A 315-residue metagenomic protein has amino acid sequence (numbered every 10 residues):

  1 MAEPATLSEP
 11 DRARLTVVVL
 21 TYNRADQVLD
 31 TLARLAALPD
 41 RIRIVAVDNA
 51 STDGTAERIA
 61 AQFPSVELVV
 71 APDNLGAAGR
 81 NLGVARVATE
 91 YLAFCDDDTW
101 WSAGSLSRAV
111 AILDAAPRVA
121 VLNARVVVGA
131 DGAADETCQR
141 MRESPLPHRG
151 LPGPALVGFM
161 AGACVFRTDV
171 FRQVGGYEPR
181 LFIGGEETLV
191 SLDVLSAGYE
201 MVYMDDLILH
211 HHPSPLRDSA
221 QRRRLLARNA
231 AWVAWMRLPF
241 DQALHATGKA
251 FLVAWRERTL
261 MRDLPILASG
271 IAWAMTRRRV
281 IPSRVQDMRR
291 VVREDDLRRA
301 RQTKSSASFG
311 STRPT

Functional and structural regions predicted by a protein language model:
A33-I42: Short, acidic, metal-binding catalytic loop of nucleotide-sugar glycosyltransferases
R34, D48-E57, D73, T99-S102: A conserved acidic beta->alpha catalytic loop
V70-V87, R108: Glycine-rich, basic loop-to-helix element that forms the pyrophosphate-binding segment of sugar-nucleotide handling
L92: Short aromatic/hydrophobic "clamp" motif used to bind/position activated sugar donors
A103-E136: Conserved donor NDP-sugar-binding/catalytic core segment of glycosyltransferases
A124, Q139-V157: Short, flexible, basic/aromatic active-site loop/helix in glycosyltransferases
G158-F166, V170-G175, R180-I208: A short, conserved alpha-helix in the catalytic core of glycosyltransferases
L225, Q242-T315: Non-catalytic, C-terminal membrane-associated alpha-helical segments of glycosyltransferases
